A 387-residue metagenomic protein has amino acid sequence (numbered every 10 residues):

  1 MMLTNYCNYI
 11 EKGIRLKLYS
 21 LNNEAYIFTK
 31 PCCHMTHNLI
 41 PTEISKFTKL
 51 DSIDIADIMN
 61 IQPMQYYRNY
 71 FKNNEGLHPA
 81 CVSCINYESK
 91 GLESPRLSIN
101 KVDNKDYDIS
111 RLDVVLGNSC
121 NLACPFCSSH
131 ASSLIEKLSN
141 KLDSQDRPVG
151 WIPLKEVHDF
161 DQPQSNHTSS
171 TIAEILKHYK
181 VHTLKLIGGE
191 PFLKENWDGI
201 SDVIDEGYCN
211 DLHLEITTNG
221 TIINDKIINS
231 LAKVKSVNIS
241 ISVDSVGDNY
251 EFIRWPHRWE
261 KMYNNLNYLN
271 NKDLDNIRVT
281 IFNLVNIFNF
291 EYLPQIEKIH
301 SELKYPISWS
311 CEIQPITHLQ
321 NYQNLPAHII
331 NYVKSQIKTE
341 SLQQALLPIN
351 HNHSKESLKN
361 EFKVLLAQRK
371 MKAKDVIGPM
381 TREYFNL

Functional and structural regions predicted by a protein language model:
M1-N100, E312-L387: Accessory C-terminal segments flanking Radical SAM cores
T36, A80, S119-A123, S128-A131: Short pre-active-site segment immediately N-terminal to redox-active cysteine/selenocysteine motifs in thiol-based
G91-N104, S132, E136-N140: Short cysteine/histidine-rich zinc-coordinating motifs and their immediately flanking basic loops
I109-S119, S128-H167, Y179-E195, G207-N224 (+3 more regions): Core AdoMet radical
P153-N166, Y179-L184, D198-I200, E206 (+5 more regions): Eukaryote-biased activation of long, low-complexity terminal tails and linkers
N196-V203, D225-L231, Y292-I296: Distinct, well-ordered alpha-helical segments
N229-S236, N270-D273: Acidic (Asp/Glu)-rich catalytic clusters
I287-L303: Catalytic cores of alpha/beta
